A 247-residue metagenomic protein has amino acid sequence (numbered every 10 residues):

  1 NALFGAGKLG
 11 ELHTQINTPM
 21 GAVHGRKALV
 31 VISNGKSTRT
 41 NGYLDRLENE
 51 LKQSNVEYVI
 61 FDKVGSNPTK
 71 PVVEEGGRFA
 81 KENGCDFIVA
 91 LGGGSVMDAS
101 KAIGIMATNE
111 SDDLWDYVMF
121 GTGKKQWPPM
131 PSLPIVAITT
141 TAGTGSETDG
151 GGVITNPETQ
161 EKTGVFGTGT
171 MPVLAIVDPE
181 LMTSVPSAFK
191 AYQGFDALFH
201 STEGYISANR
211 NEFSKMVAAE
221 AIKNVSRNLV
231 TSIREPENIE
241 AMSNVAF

Functional and structural regions predicted by a protein language model:
N1-F87: ATP/NTP phosphate-donor binding region
R46, E75-G77, V96-E110, T148-D149: Short Gly/Thr/Asp-enriched flexible loops that form oxyanion-binding sites at enzyme active sites
V73-D86, E180, E237-F247: Short, hydrophobic/aliphatic alpha-helical segments
G76, A99-G104, S201-T202, I222-N228: Buried hydrophobic packing segments
C85-I103, T140-E147: Glycine/serine-rich anion-binding loops at beta->alpha junctions that coordinate negatively charged ligand groups
N109-E212: A glycine/threonine-rich phosphate-anchoring loop and its flanking beta-alpha core in nucleotide/phosphate-binding
G204-F247: Active-site segments that bind and position negatively charged phosphate/pyrophosphate groups
